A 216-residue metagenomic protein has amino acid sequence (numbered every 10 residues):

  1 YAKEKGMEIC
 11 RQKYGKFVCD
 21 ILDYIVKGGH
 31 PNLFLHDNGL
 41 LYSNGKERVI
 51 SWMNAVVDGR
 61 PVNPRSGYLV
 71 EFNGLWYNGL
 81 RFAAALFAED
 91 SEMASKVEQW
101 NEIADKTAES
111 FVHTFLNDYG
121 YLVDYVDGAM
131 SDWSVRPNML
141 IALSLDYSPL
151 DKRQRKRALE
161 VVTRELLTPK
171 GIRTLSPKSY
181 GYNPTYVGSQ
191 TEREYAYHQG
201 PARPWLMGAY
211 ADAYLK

Functional and structural regions predicted by a protein language model:
Y1-I9, G74-A94, I141-K152, G208-K216: Well-ordered alpha-helical scaffold segments within catalytic/enzyme domains
A2-F17, G29-H36: Short secondary-structure capping/junction motifs at helix and strand boundaries
C10, A88-Q99, T168, S189: Serine/threonine-rich low-complexity intrinsically disordered regions
R11, G15, S66-N73, V97 (+3 more regions): Amphipathic, non-membrane alpha-helical segments in soluble helical-bundle scaffolds
R11-V26, Y77, R81, V97-V112 (+1 more regions): Hydrophobic core segments within long, regular secondary-structure runs in both alpha- and beta-rich folds
K13, F17-I21, H36-D37, P149 (+1 more regions): Short, charge-rich amphipathic segments
K27-Y68, K106-W205: Extended glycan-interaction surfaces of carbohydrate-active proteins
